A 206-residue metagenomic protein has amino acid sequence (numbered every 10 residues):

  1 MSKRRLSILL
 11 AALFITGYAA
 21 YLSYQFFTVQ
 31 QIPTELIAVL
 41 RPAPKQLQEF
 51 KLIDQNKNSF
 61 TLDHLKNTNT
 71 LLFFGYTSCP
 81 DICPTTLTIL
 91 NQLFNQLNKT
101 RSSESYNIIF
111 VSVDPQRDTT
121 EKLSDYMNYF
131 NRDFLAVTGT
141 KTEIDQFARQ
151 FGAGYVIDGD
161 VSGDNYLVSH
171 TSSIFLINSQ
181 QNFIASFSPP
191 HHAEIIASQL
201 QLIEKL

Functional and structural regions predicted by a protein language model:
M1-E49, L206: N-terminal targeting signals for export/organelle localization
L47-Q48, N69-T70, T171-S173: Short loop/turn microsegments at loop-to-beta-strand junctions
F50-T70, L97: A short beta-strand-turn-helix
L62-T86, L90: Short active-site neighborhood of thiol/selenol oxidoreductases, capturing the structured segment around
T68-N69, T86-F110, N128: Conserved helix-turn-beta segment immediately C-terminal to the redox Cys motif in thioredoxin-like folds
S103-D118, D133-T142: Thiol-based oxidoreductase modules, predominantly thioredoxin-like and allied folds used for disulfide exchange
S124-T171: Short, internal strand/loop/helix patches that form the active-site neighborhood or redox-interaction surface
D160-L206: Thiol-/selenol-based redox modules, centered on thioredoxin-like and closely related oxidoreductase domains
